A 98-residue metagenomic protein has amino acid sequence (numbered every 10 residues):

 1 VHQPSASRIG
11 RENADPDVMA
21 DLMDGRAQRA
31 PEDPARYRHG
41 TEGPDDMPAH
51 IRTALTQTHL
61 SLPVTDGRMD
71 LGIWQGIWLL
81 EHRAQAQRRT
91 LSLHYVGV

Functional and structural regions predicted by a protein language model:
V1-V98: Active-site histidine-anchored catalytic micro-motif
